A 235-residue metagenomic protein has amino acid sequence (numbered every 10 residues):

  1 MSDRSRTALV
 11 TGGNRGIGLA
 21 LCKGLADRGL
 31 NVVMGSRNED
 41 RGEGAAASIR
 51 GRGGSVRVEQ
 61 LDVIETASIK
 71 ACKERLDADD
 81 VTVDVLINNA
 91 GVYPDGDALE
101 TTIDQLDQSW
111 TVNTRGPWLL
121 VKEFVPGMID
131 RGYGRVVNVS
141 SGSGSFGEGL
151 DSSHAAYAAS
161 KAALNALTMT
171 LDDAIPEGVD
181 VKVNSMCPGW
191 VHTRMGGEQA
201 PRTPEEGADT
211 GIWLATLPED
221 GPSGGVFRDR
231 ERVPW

Functional and structural regions predicted by a protein language model:
S2-V33: Canonical Rossmann dinucleotide-binding motif of NAD(H)/NADP(H)-dependent dehydrogenases/reductases, specifically
E39, Q60-A71, I103: The beta1-alpha1 cofactor-binding region of Rossmann-like NAD(H)/NADP(H)-dependent oxidoreductases
A71-A78, G96-E100, D104-T111: Active-site Tyr-X3-Lys motif and surrounding loop/helix of classical short-chain dehydrogenase/reductase
I87, L120-F124, M128, L167-T168 (+1 more regions): Hydrophobic positions on the long internal alpha-helix of Rossmann-like NAD(P)-dependent oxidoreductase domains
N89-D95: Conserved NAD(P)H cofactor-binding loop of Rossmann-fold oxidoreductase domains
L99-I103, W110, I129-D130, R135-E177: Catalytic loop of short-chain dehydrogenase/reductase
P176-V181, S185-P188, G197-W235: C-terminal helical subdomain
